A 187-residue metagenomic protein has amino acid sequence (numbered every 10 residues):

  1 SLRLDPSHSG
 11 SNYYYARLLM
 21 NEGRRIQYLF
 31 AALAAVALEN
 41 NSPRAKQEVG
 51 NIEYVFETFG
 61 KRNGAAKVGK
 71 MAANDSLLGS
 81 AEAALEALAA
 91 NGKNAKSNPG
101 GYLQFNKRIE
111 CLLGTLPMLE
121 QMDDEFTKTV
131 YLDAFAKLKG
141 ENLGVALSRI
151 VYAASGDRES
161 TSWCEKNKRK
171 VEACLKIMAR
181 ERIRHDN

Functional and structural regions predicted by a protein language model:
S1, A34-A35: Canonical positions in the second alpha-helix
S11, R44-E48: TPR alpha-solenoid repeat register
R24-L29, N41-R44, E53-L78: Alpha-helical linker/edge segments of TPR/alpha-solenoid repeat scaffolds and analogous pre-/post-domain helices
A65-N187: Extracytoplasmic/secretory-pathway proteins
